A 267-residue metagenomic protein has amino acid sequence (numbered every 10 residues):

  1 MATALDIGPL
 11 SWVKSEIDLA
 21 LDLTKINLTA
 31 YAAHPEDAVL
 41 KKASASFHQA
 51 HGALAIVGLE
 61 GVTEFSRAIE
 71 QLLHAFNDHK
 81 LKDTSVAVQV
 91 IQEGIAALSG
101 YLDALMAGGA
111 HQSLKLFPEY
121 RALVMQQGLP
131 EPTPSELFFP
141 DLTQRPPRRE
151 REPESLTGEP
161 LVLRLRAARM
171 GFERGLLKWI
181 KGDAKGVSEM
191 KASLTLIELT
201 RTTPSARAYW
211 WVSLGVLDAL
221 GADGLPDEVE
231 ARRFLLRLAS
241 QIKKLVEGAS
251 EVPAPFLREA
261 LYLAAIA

Functional and structural regions predicted by a protein language model:
A2-A45, F138-S188: Long, amphipathic alpha-helical coiled-coil segments characteristic of histidine-phosphotransfer scaffolds
A2-I7, L81-G158, D223-A267: Structural secondary-structure packing elements that flank or coincide with functional cores
T3, I17-L21, K25-L28, E60 (+10 more regions): Anionic, low-complexity intrinsically disordered segments
S15-D18, D22, K41, H48 (+8 more regions): Generic structural signal for well-ordered, non-transmembrane alpha-helical segments in soluble/cytosolic regions
T24-P35, L54-V57, L73-D83, L105 (+5 more regions): Secondary-structure edge/capping motif, primarily at the C-terminal ends of alpha-helices and the immediately following
V39-A43, I56-L72, V86-G94, E189 (+2 more regions): Short, well-ordered alpha-helical segments that carry or flank key catalytic/ligand-binding motifs at enzyme/regulatory
P147-R233, R237-K244: Non-catalytic protein-protein interaction scaffold segments in large eukaryotic complex-forming proteins
